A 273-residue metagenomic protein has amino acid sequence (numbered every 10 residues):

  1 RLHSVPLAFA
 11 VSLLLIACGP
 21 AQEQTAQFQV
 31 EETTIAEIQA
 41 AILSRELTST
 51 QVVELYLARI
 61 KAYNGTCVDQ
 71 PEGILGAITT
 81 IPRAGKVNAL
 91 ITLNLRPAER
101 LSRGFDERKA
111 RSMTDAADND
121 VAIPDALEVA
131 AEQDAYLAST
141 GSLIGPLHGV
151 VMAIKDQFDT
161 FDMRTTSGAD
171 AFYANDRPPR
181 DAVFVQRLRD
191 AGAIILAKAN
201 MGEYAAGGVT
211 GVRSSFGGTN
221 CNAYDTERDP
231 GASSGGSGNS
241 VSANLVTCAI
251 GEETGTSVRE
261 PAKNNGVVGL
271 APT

Functional and structural regions predicted by a protein language model:
R1-L2: N-terminal secretory signal peptides that target proteins for export/translocation
P6-A17: Bacterial N-terminal signal peptides
L14-I16, V52, A122, G236: Generic detector of short, well-ordered, non-transmembrane alpha-helical segments enriched in hydrophobic residues
I16-A26: Bacterial Sec-dependent signal peptides at the C-terminal "C-region" and cleavage site
Q24-T166, D170-A174: Short, well-ordered alpha-helical
A84, L93-M113, D120, I144-T273: Short glycine/serine-rich loop/turn segments
